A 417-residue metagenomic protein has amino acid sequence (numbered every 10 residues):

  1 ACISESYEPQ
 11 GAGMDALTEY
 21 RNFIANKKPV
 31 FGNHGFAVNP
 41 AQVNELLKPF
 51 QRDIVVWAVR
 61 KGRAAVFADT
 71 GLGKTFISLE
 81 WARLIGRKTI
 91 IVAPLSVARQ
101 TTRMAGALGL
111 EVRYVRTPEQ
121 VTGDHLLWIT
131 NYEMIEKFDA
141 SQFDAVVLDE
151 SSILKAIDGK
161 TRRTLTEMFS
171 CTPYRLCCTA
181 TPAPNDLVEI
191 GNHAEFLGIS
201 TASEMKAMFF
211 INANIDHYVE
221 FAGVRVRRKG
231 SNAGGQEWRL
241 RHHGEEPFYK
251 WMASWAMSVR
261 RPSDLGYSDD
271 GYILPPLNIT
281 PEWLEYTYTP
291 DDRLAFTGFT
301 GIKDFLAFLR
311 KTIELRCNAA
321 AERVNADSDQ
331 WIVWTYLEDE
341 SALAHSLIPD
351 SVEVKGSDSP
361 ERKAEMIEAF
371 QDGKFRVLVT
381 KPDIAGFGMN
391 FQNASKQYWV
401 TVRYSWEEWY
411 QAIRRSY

Functional and structural regions predicted by a protein language model:
P29-A65: Conserved pre-motif I regulatory segment
G62-W81: Walker A/P-loop
I77, G86-A107, P184-E189, E338: Conserved Walker A/P-loop ATP-binding site and its immediately adjacent core in helicase/helicase-like ATPase domains
R87-K88, A145, I153, R162-D264: Conserved P-loop NTPase motor "coupling/switch" region that bridges the ATPase
G123-K137, Q371-G386: Conserved two-lobed SF2 helicase motor
D264-V352: Conserved helicase/translocase motor-coupling segment
W334, A342, P349-A385: Conserved helicase ATPase core of P-loop NTP-dependent helicases/translocases
S405-Y417: Conserved SF2 helicase motif VI
